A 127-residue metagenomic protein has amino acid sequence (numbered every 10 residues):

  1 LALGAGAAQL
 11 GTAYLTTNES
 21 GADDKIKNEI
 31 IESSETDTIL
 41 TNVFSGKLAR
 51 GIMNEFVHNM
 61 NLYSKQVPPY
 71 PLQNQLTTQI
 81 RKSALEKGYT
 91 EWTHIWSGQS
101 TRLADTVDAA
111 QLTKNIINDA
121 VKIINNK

Functional and structural regions predicted by a protein language model:
L1-K127: Conserved active-site-proximal phosphate/metal-binding subdomains
